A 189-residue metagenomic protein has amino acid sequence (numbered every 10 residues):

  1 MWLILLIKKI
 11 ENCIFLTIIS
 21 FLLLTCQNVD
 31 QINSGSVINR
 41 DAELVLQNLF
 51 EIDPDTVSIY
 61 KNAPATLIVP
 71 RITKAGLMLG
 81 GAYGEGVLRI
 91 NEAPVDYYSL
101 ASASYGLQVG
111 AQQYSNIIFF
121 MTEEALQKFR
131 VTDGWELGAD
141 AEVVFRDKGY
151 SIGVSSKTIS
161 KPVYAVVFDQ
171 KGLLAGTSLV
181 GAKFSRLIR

Functional and structural regions predicted by a protein language model:
W2-I14: Bacterial N-terminal signal peptides that target proteins for export
L22-T25: C-terminal motif of bacterial Sec signal peptides marking the signal peptidase cleavage site
Q27-R189: Small-residue-enriched, tightly packed secondary-structure blocks
